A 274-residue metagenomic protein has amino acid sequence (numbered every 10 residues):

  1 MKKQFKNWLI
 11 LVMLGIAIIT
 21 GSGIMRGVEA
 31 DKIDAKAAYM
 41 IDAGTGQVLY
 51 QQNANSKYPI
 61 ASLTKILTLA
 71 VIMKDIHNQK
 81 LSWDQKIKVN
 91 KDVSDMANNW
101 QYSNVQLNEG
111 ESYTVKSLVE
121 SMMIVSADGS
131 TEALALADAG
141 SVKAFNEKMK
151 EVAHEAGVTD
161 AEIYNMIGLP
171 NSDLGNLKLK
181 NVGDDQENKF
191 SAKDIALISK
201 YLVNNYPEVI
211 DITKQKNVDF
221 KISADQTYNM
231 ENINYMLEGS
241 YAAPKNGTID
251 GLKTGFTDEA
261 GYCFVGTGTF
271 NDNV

Functional and structural regions predicted by a protein language model:
K2-N7, G15, G21-A37, G44-Y50 (+8 more regions): Structured C-terminal helix/loop/strand segments within mature extracytoplasmic catalytic/sensor domains
G21-K193, V203: Active-site-adjacent loops and short helices of periplasmic peptidoglycan-processing enzymes
K32-I33, G140-V274: Penicillin-recognizing serine hydrolase domain
